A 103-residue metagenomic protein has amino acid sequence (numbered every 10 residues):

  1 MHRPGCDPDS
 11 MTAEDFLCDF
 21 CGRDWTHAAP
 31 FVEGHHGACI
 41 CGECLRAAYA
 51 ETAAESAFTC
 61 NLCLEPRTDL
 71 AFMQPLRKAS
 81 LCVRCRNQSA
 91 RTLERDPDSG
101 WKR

Functional and structural regions predicted by a protein language model:
M1-M11, R95-R103: Short, intrinsically disordered terminal segments enriched in charged and Pro/Gly residues
D15, R86-S89: Hydrophobic alpha-helical transmembrane segments of small proteolipidic membrane proteins, enriched in energy-coupled
D15-L17, G22, T26-H35, G42-C44: N-terminal anchoring/assembly modules that precede and organize ATP-driven motor systems
F16, C39, F58-N61, S80: Cys/His-enriched microdomains
C18-C21, A54-E65, R95-W101: Disulfide-bonded cysteine-rich modules in secreted/extracellular proteins, activating on the conserved Cys frameworks
G22, G42-Y49, L64, V83-R86: Cys/His-coordinated zinc-binding microdomains
H27-A28, A50, D69-L70, R91-T92: Short, non-ligating residues that shape and space the ligands of small metal-coordination modules and catalytic
A29-A38, A54, L70-A79: Short linker/helix segments within small regulatory modules
